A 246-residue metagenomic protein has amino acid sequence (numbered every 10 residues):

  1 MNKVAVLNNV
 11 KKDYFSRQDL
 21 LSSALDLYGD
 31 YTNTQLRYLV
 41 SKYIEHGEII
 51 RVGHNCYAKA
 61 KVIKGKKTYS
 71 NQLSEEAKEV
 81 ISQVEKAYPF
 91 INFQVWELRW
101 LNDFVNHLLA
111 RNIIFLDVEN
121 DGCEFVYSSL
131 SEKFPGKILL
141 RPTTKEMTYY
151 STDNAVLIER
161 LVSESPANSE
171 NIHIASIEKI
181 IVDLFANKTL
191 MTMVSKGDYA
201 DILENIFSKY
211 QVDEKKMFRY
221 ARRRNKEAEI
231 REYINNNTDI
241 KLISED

Functional and structural regions predicted by a protein language model:
V4, F134-D246: Hydrophobic alpha-helical interaction segments
N8-A87, H107-L109: Short beta-edge/loop segments at beta->alpha junctions of small alpha/beta modules that act as binding/recognition
V10, G29, L116, A167 (+2 more regions): Short, charged/polar micro-motifs that form catalytic or ligand-binding hotspots
Q35-Y38, D121, F125, I172 (+1 more regions): Short, well-structured alpha-helical interface segments that form or flank functional binding sites
G53, N120, A186-K188: Short, flexible beta-strand-to-coil junctions
N55, N71-S151: Short gly/ser-rich loop at a beta-strand->alpha-helix junction or flexible surface loop bordering the NTP-binding
A58, F115-D117, L157-E159: Residues in well-ordered beta-strands of folded domains
